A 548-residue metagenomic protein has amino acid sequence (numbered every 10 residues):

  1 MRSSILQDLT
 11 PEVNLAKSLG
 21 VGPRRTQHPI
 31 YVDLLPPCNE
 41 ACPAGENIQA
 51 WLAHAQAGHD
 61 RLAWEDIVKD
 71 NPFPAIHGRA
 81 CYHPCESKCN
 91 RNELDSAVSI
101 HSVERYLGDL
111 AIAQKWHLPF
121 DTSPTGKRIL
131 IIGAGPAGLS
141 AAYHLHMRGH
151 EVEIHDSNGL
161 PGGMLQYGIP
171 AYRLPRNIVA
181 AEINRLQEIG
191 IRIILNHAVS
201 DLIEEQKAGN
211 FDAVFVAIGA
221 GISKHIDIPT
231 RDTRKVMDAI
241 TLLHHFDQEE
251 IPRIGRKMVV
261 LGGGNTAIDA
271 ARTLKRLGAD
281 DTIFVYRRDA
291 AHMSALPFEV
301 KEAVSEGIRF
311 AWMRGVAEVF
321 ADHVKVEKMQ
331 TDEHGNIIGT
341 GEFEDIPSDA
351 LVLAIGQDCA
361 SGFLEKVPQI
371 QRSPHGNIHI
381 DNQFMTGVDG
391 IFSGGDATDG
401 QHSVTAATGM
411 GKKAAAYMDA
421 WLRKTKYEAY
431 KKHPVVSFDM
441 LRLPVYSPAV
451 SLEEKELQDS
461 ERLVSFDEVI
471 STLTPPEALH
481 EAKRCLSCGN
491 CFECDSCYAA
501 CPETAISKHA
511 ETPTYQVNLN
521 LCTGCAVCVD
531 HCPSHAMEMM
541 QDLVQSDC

Functional and structural regions predicted by a protein language model:
R2, T10, N14, S18-I30 (+3 more regions): Mid-to-C-terminal Rossmann-like scaffold of FAD/NAD(P)H-dependent oxidoreductases
P23-P29, A111-I129, T241-R256, T474-P475 (+1 more regions): A short, basic/flexible loop-to-alpha-helix module at the beginning of a structural domain
P36-A57, G78-L107, E153, L160 (+3 more regions): Iron-sulfur cluster-binding cysteine motifs and their immediate structural context in ferredoxin-like electron-transfer
S123-P124, R128-I132, A180-I228, A317-K325 (+2 more regions): Feature captures the FAD/FMN-dependent oxidoreductase FAD-binding
R128-E153, A267-K275: N-terminal Rossmann-like FAD-binding beta1-loop-alpha1 element of flavoenzymes
E151-I189, I193, F246, A271-V316 (+1 more regions): Rossmann-like dinucleotide-binding cores of NAD(P)H-dependent redox enzymes
R234-R256, N336-Q401: FAD-site-proximal beta/loop scaffold in flavoenzymes
G394-K424: A conserved FAD-binding loop/helix module that cradles the flavin
